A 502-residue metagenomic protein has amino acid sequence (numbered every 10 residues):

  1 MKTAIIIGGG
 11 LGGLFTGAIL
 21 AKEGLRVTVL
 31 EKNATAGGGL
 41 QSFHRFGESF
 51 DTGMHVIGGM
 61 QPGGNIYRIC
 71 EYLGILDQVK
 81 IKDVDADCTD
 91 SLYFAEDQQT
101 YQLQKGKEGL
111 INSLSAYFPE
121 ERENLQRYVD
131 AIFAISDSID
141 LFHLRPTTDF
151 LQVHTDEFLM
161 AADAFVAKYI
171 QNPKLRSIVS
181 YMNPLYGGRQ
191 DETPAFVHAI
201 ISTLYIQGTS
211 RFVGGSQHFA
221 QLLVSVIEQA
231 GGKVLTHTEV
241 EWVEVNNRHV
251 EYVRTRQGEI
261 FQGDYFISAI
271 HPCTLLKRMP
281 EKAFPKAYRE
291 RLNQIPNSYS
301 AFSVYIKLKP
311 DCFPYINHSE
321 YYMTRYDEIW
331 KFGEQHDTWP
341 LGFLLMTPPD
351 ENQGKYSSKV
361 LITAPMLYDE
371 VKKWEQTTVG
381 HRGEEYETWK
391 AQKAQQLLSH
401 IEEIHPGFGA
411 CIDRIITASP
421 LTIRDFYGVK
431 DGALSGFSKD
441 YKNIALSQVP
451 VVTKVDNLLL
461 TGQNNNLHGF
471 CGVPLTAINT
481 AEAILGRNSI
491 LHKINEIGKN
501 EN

Functional and structural regions predicted by a protein language model:
K2-R127: N-terminal glycine-rich phosphate/pyrophosphate-binding loop and immediately adjacent elements
M54, Q463-L485: A conserved FAD-binding loop/helix module that cradles the flavin
E96-T193: Rossmann-like flavin
K174-Y186, E403-L467: A glycine-rich dinucleotide-binding beta-alpha-beta segment and adjacent secondary-structure elements that constitute
A199-V250: Helical element adjacent to the flavin cofactor pocket in flavoenzyme catalytic cores
E241-K355: Mid-domain catalytic core of redox enzymes that form a hydrophobic substrate pocket/lid adjacent to a catalytic redox
V245, G486-N502: Active-site-proximal substrate-binding core of FAD-dependent oxidoreductases
D311-A418: C-terminal segments that line or cap access tunnels to active or ligand-binding sites in enzymes and enzyme-associated
